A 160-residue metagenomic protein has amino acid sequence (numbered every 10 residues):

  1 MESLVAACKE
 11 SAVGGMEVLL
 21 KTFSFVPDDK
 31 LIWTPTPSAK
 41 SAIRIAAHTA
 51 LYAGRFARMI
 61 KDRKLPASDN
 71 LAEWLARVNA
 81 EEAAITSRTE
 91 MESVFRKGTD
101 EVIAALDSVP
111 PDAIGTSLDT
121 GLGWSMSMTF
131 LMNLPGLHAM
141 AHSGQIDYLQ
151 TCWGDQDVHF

Functional and structural regions predicted by a protein language model:
M1-S11: Extreme N-terminal tail/first-helix region
K9-L20, D28-V78, S117-F160: Short, contiguous alpha-helical
A12, M16-L19, F23, F95 (+1 more regions): Hydrophobic alpha-helical core bundles mediating ligand binding, dimerization, or RNAP-core interactions
F23-D28, P110: Short secondary-structure junctions
R77-T116, F130-A139: Acidic/histidine-rich alpha-helical segments that form the ligand environment of transition-metal centers
